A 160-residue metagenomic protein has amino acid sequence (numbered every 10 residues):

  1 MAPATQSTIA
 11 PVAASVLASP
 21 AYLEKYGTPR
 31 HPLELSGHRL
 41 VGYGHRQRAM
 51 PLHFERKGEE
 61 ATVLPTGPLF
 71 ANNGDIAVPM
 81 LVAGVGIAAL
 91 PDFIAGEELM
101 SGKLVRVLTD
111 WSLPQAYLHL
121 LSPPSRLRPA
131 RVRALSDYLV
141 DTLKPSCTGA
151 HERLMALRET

Functional and structural regions predicted by a protein language model:
M1-A71: Acidic, Gly/Pro-rich loop/turn segments at junctions of secondary structure
M1-T5, E98-L108: Ligand-binding "clamshell"
S7, L33, V78-P79, R133: Alpha-helical segments flanking ligand/cofactor-binding loops in enzyme cores
V16, L35, M80-V82, L104 (+2 more regions): Residue-level signal for nonpolar/aromatic packing positions in well-ordered secondary structure
L17-A18, N72, L90, S122: A conserved hydrophobic position in a structured secondary element of the catalytic/binding core that shapes
A21-Y22, I76, I94, R126: Short, well-ordered alpha-helical scaffold segment located in the soluble/lumenal catalytic or ligand-binding core
V78-K103: A ligand-binding cleft/hinge motif common to bilobed small-molecule-binding domains
F93-E97, S101, W111-T160: C-terminal effector-binding regulatory domain of bacterial HTH transcription factors
